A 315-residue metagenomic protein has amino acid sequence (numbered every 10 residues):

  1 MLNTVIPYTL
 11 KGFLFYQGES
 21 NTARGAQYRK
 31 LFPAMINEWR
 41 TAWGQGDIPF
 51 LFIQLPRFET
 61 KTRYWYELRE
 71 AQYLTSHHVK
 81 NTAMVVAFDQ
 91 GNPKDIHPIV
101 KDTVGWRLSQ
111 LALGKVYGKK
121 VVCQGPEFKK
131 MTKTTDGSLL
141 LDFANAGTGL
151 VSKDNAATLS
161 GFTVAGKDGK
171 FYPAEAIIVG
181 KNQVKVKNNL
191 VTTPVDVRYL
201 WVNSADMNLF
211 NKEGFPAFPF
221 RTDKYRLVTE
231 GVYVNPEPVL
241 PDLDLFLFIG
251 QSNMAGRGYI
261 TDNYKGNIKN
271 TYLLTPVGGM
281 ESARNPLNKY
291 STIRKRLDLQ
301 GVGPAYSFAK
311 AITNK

Functional and structural regions predicted by a protein language model:
M1-K315: Cell-envelope and extracellular/periplasmic
